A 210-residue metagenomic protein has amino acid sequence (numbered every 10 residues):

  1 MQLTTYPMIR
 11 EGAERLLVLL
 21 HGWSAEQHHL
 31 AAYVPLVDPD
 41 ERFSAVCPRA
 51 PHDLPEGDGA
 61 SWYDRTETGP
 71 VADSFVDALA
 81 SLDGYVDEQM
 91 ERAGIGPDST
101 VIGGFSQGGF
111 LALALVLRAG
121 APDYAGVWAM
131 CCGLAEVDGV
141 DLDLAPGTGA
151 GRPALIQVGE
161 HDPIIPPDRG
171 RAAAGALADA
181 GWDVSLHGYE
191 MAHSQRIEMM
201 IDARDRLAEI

Functional and structural regions predicted by a protein language model:
M1-I95, S99: Serine-hydrolase catalytic machinery in alpha/beta-hydrolase-like enzymes
G57-D64, C132-A154: Flexible "cap/lid" loop of the alpha/beta hydrolase fold
I102-G104, M130: Short beta-strand immediately N-terminal to the catalytic nucleophile in serine-hydrolase-like folds
G104-G108, A112: Gly/Ala-rich beta-loop-alpha elbow adjacent to hydrolase catalytic centers
P122-L134: A conserved short beta-strand
L155-V158, D162: Short beta-strand/loop motif that positions the catalytic acidic residue of the alpha/beta-hydrolase fold
P163-R169: Conserved alpha/beta-hydrolase "acid-adjacent" motif
R171-I210: C-terminal catalytic histidine-bearing segment of alpha/beta-hydrolase fold enzymes
